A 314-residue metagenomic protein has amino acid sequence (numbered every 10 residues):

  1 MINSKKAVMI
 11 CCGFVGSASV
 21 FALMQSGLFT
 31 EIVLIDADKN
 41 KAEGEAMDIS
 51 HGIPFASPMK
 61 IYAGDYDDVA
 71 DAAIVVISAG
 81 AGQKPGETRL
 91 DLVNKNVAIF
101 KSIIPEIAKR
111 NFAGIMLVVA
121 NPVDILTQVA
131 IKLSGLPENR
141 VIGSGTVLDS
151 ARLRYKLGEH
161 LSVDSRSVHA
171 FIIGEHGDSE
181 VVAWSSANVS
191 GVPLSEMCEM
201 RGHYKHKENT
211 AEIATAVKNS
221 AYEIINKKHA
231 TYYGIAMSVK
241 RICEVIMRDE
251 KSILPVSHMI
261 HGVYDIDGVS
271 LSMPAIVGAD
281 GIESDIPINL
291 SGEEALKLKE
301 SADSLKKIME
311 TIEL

Functional and structural regions predicted by a protein language model:
I2-A7: Extreme N-terminal starter segment of soluble prokaryotic enzymes
C12-G13: Glycine-rich Rossmann-fold phosphate-binding loop(s) that bind the pyrophosphate of adenine dinucleotide cofactors
G16-S17: N-terminal Rossmann-fold NAD(P) dinucleotide-binding loop
Q25-E31, G135-E138: Conserved S-adenosyl-L-methionine
E31, I35-A73, E87, K306-L314: Conserved N-terminal Rossmann-fold NAD(P) cofactor-binding segment
P54-I115: Rossmann-like NAD(P)-binding element
T88-R154: Rossmann-like NAD(P)(H) cofactor-binding subdomain of soluble oxidoreductases
S134-R140, S150-L314: C-terminal substrate-binding/catalytic lobe of Rossmann-fold NAD(P)-dependent dehydrogenases
